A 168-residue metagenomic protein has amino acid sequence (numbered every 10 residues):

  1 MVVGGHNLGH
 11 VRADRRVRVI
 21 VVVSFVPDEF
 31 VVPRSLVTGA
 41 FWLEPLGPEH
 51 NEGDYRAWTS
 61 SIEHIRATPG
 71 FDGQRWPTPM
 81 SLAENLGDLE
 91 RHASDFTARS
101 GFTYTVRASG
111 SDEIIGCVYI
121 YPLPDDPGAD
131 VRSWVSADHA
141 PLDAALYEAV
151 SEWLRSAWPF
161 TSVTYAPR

Functional and structural regions predicted by a protein language model:
M1-V21: N-terminal amphipathic/basic-hydrophobic helices that include classical n-h-c signal peptides and signal-anchor
V17-H139, A149-R168: GNAT-family acyltransferases
A144-Y147: Mature exported/compartmentalized surface modules and terminal targeting/interaction regions
